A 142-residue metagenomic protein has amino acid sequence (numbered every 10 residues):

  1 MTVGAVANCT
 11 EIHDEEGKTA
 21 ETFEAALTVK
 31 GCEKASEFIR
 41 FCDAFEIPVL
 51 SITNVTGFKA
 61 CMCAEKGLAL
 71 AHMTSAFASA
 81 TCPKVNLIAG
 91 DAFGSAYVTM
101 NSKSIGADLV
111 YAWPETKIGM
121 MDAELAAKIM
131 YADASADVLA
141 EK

Functional and structural regions predicted by a protein language model:
M1-K142: Ligand-binding clefts of soluble mixed alpha/beta catalytic domains
